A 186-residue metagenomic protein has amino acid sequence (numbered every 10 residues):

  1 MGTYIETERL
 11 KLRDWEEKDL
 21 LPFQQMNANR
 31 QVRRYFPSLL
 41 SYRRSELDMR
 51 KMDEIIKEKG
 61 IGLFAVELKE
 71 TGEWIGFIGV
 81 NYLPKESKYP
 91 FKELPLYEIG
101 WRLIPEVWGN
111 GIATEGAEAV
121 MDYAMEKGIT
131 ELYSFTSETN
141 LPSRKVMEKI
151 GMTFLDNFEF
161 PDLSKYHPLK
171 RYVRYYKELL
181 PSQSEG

Functional and structural regions predicted by a protein language model:
M1-R34, E67-G186: Acyl-donor (CoA/ACP) binding surface of acyl/acetyltransferases
Q31-M52, G62-F64: Conserved GNAT-fold acetyl-CoA-binding loop/helix
L39-L40, I61, K88, L163: Sparse recognition of residues in long alpha-helices and their boundaries
L40, M52-D53, W108, M121: Short, charged N-terminal helix-start/capping segments
I55-K59: Short loop/turn motifs at secondary-structure junctions and domain boundaries
G60-G62, T130: Short coil/turn segments at beta-strand junctions that form active-site/ligand-binding loops
